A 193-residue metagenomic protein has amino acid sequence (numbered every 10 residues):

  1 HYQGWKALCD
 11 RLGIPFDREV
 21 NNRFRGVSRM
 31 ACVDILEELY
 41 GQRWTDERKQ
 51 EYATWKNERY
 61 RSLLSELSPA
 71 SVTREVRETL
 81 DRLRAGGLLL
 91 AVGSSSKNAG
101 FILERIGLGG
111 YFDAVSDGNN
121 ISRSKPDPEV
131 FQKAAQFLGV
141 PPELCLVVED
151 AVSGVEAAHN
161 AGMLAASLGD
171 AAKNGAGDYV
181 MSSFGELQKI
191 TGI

Functional and structural regions predicted by a protein language model:
H1-N22: Active-site neighborhood of HAD-like aspartate-dependent phosphohydrolases
Y2, K6, R29-D34, A53 (+1 more regions): An amphipathic alpha-helix signature
C9, S28-W44, I102, A135: Helix-loop "lid/cap" segments that line or gate small-molecule binding pockets
R11-I14, G41-W44, G107-Y111, G139-V140: Short helix-capping segments at alpha-helix termini
P15, E38-R74: Metal-dependent phosphoesterase signature
S62-V92: Short, acidic loop-to-helix structural element flanking the phosphoryl-transfer center in phosphate-processing enzymes
R77-R82, L88, S96-I193: Asp-based, Mg2+/Mn2+-dependent phosphohydrolase catalytic module
